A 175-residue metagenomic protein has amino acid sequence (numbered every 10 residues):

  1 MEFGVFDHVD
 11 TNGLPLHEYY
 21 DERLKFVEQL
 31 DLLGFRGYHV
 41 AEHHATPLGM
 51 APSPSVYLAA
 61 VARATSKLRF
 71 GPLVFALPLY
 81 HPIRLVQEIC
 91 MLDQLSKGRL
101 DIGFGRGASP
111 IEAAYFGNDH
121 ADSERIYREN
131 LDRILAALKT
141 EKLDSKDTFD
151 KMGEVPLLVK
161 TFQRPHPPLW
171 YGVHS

Functional and structural regions predicted by a protein language model:
M1-F70, P167: N-terminal beta1-alpha1-beta2 module of alpha/beta enzyme domains
V5-V9, P72-V74, F104-R106, V173: A cross-domain feature marking catalytic cores of carbohydrate-active enzymes and several ubiquitous metabolic/repair
F6, P47, S53, T65-K67 (+5 more regions): Generic secondary-structure boundary/loop-capping signal
G13-L14, V74-L79: The substrate-binding groove and active-site-proximal loops of carbohydrate-active enzymes, especially glycoside
E18, P52, L79-Y80, Q87: Residue-level signal for the nucleotide or nucleotide-sugar donor/cofactor binding architecture
A45, A76-L77, G107-A108: Positions that flank functional sites
A64-P72, R99-D101, N130: Short, basic, helix/turn surface patches
H81-S175: Internal, glycine-rich beta/alpha segment that forms the wall or movable "lid" of small-molecule/cofactor binding
